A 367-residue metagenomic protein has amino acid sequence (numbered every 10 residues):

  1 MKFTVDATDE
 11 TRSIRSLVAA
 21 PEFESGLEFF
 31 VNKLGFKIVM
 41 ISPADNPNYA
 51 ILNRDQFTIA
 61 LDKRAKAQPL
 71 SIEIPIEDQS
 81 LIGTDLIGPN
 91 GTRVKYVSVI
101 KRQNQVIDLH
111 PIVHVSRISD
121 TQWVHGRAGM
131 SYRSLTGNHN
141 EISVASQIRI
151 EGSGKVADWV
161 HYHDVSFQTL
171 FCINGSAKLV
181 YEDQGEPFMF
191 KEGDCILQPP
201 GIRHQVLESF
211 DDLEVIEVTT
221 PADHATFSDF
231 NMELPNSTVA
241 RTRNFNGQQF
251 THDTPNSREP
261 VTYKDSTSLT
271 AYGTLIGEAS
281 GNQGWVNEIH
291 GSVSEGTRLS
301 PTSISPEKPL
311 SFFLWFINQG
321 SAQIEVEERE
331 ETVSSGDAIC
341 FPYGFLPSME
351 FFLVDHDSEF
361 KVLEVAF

Functional and structural regions predicted by a protein language model:
K2-T8, V94-Q147, E151-G152, A225-S292: A short, N-terminal "cap"/entry segment at the start of jelly-roll beta-barrel domains of the cupin/DSBH fold
A7, F36-P69, V94-V97, V144-G152 (+3 more regions): Conserved short beta-strand elements that form part of the metal-binding/catalytic scaffold of enzyme active sites
T8-T11, L17-T58, Q122-M130, T136-E151 (+4 more regions): Core segments of cupin and vicinal oxygen chelate
T11-E22, N48-F57, K63-T92, V165-I173 (+1 more regions): Vicinal oxygen chelate
L52-D55, L86-P89, G137, E208-S209 (+2 more regions): Active-site beta-strand termini and strand-to-loop segments that position acidic
T84, W159-C172, P187-F188, C195-I196 (+3 more regions): His/acidic/aromatic-lined binding-pocket segments of jelly-roll/cupin-type domains and related regulatory beta-sandwich
I148-G152, H161-L179, V218-P221, E288-S292 (+1 more regions): Short, conserved beta-strand element in jelly-roll/cupin
Y181-G201, V326-L346: Short acidic-glycine-tyrosine-enriched beta hairpin
